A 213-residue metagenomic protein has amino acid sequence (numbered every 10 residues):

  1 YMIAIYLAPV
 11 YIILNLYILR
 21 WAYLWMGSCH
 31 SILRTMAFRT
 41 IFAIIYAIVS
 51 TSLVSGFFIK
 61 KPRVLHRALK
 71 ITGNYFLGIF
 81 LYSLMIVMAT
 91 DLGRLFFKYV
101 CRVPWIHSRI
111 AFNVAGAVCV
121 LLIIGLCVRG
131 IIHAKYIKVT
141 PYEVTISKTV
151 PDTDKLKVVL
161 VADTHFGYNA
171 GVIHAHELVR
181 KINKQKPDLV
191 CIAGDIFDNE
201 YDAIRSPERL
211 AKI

Functional and structural regions predicted by a protein language model:
Y1-K135: Non-catalytic terminal accessory segments
A134-T140, T145-I213: Membrane-embedded segments
